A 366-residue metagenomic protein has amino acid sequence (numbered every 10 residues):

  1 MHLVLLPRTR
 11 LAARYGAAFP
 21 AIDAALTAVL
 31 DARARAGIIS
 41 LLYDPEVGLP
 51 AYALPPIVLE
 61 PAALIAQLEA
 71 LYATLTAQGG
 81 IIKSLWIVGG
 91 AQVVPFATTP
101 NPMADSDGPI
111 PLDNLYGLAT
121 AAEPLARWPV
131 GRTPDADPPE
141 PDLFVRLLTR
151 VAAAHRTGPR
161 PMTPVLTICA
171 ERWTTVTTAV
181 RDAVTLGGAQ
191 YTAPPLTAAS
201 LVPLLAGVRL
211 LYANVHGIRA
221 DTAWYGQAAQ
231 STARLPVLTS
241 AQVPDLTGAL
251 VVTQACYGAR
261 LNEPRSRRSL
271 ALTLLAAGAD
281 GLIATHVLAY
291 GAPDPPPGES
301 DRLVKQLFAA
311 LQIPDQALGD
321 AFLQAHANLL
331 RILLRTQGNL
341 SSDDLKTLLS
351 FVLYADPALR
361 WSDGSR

Functional and structural regions predicted by a protein language model:
L3-L5, D301: N-terminal "first-domain core" detector
L5-I22, A32-A34, P45, P50-G187: Structured catalytic cores of large enzymes
A17-V29, V58-L71, S231-L238, R265-L270 (+1 more regions): Well-ordered, non-membrane alpha-helical segments in soluble/globular domains
L30, G37-S40: Long, well-ordered hydrophobic secondary-structure segments characteristic of membrane-embedded and membrane-proximal
S40-L42, Q190-Y191, V252, L282: Conserved beta-strand scaffold positions in the cores of enzyme catalytic domains, especially in NTP/NDP-utilizing
V47, L71-P95, V165-R268, L359: Catalytic-core segments of thiol-dependent peptidases
V47, Q92, Q254, G258-R366: Active-site-proximal C-terminal subdomain of hydrolase catalytic domains
Q92, A104, I110-L147, N214 (+2 more regions): Catalytic cores of nucleophile-dependent amide-cleaving enzymes
